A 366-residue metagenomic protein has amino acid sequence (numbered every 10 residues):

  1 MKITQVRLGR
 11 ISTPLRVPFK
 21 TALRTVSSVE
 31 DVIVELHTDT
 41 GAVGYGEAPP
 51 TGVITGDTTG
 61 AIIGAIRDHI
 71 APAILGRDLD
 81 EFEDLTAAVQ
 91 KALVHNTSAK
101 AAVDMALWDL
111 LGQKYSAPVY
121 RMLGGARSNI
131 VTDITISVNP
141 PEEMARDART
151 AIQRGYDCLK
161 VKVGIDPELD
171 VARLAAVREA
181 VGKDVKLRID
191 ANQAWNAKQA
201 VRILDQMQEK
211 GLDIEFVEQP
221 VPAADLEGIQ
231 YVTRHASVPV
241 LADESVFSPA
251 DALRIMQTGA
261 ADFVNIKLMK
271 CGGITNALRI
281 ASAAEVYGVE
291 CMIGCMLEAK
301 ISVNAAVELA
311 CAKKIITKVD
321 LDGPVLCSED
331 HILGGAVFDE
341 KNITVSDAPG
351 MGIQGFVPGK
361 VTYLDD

Functional and structural regions predicted by a protein language model:
M1-T40, Y45-I54, C327-E329: Structured beta-strand/loop patches that form or line metal/cofactor-binding pockets in enzymes
I3, V34, G41, I70 (+10 more regions): Conserved, mostly hydrophobic/aromatic
T4-L15, V29-D31, M296-D366: Flexible C-terminal active-site loop/helix
Q5-R7, H37-K114: Metal- or metallocofactor-binding catalytic centers and their adjacent structured scaffolds across diverse enzyme
A48-G56, T135-N139, C295: Glycine-rich phosphate/pyrophosphate-binding beta-alpha loops
Q113-S137: N-terminal small/glycine-rich loop or linker at the start of catalytic domains across soluble metabolic enzymes
I136-M144, P167, V171: Active-site beta->alpha loop and helix N-cap motifs at the rims of alpha/beta catalytic domains
V161, P167-S302, H331, A336-F338: Catalytic core of soluble alpha/beta enzymes
